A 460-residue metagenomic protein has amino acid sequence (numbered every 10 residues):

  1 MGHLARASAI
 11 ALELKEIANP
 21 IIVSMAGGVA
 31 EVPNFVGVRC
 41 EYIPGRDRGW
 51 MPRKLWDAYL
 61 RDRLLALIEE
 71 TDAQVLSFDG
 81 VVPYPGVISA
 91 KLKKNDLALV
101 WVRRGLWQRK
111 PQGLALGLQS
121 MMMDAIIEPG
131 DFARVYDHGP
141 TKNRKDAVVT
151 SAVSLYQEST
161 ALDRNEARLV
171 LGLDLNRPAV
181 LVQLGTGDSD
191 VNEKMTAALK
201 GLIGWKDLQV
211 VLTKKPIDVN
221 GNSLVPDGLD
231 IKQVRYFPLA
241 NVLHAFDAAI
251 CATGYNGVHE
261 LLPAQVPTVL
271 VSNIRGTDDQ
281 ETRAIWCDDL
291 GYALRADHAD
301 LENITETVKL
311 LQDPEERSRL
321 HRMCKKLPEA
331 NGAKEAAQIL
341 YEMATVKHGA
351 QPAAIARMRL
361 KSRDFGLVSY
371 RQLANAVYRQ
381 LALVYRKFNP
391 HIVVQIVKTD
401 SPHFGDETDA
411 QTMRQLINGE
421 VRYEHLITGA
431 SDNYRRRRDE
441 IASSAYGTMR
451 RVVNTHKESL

Functional and structural regions predicted by a protein language model:
M1-K15, D409-L416: Short amphipathic alpha-helix
M1-R6, E31, S189-V191, T399-D409 (+1 more regions): A short, glycine/small-residue-rich beta-strand->loop->alpha-helix junction that serves as a flexible
E13-A66, D297, T428, D432-H456: Conserved nucleotide-sugar phosphate-binding/catalytic loop shared by glycosyltransferases and other
R104, Q108-K110, Q119-T186: A nucleotide-sugar donor-handling region in carbohydrate enzymes
R164-A248: Donor-nucleotide binding loops and adjacent catalytic segments primarily of GT-B fold Leloir glycosyltransferases
Y236-T282: A donor-sugar binding/catalytic signature common to diverse glycosyltransferases and related nucleotide-sugar
L290-R295, A299-E316: C-terminal "capping" alpha-helix adjacent to the active site of nucleotide-linked donor transferases in cell-envelope
L310-N389: C-terminal amphipathic helix plus adjacent low-complexity, charged tail appended to glycosyltransferase catalytic
